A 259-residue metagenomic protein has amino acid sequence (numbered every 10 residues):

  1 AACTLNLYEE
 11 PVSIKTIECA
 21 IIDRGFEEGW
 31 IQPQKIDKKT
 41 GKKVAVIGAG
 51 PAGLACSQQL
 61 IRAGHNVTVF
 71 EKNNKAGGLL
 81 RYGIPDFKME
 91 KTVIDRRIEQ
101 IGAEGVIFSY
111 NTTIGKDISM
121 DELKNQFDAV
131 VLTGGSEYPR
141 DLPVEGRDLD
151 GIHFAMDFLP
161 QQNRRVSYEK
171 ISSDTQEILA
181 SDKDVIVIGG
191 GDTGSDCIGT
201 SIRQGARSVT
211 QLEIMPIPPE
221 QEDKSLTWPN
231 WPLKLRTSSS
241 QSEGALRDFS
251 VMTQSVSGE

Functional and structural regions predicted by a protein language model:
A1-R24: Iron-sulfur (Fe-S) cluster-binding segments and ferredoxin-like electron-carrier domains, especially [2Fe-2S]
E18-E259: Residues forming the flavin
